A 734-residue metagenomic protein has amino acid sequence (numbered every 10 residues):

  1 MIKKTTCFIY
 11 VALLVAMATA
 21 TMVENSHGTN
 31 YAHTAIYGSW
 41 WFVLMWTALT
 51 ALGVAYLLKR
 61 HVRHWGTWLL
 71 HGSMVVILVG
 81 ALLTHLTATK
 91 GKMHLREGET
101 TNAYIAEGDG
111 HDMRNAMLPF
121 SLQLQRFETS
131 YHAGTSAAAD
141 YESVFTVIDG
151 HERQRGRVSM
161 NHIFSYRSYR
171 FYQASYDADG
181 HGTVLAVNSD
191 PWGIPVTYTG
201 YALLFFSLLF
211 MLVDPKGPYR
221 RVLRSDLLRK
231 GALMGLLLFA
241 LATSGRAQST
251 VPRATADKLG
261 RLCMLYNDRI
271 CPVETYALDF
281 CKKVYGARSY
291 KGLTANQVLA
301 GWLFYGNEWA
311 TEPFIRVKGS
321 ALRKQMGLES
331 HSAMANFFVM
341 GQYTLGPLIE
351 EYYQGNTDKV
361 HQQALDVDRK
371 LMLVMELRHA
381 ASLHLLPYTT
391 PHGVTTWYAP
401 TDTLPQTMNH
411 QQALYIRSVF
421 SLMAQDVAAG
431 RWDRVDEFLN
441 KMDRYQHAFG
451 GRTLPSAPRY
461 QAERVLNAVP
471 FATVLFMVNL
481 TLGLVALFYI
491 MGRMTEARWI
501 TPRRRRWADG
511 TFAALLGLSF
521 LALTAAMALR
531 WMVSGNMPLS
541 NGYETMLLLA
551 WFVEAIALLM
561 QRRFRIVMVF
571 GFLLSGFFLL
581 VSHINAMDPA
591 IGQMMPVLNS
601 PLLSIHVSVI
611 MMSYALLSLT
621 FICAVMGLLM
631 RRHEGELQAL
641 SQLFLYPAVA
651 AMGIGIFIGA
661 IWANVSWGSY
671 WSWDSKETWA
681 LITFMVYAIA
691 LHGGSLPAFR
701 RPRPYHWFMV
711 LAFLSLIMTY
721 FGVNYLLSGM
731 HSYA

Functional and structural regions predicted by a protein language model:
M1-A734: Solvent-exposed, non-transmembrane regions of integral membrane proteins
